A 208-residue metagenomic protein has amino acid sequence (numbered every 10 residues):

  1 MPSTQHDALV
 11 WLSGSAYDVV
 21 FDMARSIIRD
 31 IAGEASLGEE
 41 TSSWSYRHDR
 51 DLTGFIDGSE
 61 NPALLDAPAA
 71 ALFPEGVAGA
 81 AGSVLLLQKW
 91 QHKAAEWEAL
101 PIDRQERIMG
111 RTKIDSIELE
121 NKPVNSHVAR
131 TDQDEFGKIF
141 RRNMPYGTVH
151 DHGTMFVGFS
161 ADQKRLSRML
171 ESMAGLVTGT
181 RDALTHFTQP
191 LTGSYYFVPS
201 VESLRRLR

Functional and structural regions predicted by a protein language model:
M1-R208: Long, histidine/aromatic-enriched segments associated with O2/redox biology
